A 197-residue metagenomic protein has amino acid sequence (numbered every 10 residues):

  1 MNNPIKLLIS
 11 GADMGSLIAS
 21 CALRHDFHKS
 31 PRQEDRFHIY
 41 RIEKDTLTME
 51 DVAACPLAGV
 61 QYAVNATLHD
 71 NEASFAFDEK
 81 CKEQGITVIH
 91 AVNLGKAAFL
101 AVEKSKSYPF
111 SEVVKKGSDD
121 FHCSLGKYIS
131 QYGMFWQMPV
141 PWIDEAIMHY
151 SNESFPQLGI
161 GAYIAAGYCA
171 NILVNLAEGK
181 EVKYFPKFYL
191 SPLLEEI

Functional and structural regions predicted by a protein language model:
N3, D13, N175-I197: Phosphate-binding loop/pocket of nucleotide- and phosphate-handling active sites
N3-R24, K29, Q33: Glycine-rich adenosine-cofactor-binding loop
L8, V60-I160: E1/E1-like adenylate-forming module used to activate ubiquitin-like modifiers and sulfur-carrier proteins
C21-H25, E79, N175: Short, well-ordered alpha-helices that flank and scaffold nucleotide-derived cofactor binding pockets
K29-E43: NAD(P)-binding Rossmann-fold cofactor-contacting core
K44-E50: S-adenosyl-L-methionine
E50-A58: Short amphipathic alpha-helix with an adjacent loop that forms part of the alpha/beta core around
K106, A165-V182: Oxidoreductase and adenylate-handling cofactor-binding alpha/beta cores
